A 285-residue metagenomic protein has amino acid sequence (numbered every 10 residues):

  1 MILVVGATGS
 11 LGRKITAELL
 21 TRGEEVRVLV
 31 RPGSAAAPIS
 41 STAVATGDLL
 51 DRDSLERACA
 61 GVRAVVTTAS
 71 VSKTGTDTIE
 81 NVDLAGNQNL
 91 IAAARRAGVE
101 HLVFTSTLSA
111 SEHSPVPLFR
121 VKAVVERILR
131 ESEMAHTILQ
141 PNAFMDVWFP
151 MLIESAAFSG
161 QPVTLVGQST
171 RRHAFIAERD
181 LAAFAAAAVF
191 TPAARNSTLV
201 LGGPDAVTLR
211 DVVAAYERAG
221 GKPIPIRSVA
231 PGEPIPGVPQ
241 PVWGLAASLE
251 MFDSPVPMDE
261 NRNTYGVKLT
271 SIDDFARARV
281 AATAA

Functional and structural regions predicted by a protein language model:
M1-I39, A45-T46, L50-D53, R57-A60 (+4 more regions): Oxidoreductase cofactor-interface core, primarily capturing Rossmann-like NAD(P)-dependent enzymes
L50, N81-G86: Glycine-rich NAD(P)-binding loop of the Rossmann-fold in SDR/ketoreductase-type enzymes
C59, R63-V66, D83, V103: N-terminal Rossmann-like NAD(P) cofactor-binding module of classical short-chain dehydrogenase/reductase
T68-A69, S106: Glycine-rich, N-terminal phosphate-binding loop of Rossmann-like dinucleotide-binding domains
S70-T74, D259-R262: Short glycine/proline- and acidic residue-enriched helix-loop micro-motifs that form flexible lids or anion-recognition
A85, I176, V207, V267-T270: Conserved active-site and cofactor/substrate-binding residues in soluble primary-metabolism enzymes
G86-N89, A93: Short, conserved SAM-binding segment of the class I
A219-G220, P231-A285: A hydrophobic C-terminal alpha-helical subdomain
